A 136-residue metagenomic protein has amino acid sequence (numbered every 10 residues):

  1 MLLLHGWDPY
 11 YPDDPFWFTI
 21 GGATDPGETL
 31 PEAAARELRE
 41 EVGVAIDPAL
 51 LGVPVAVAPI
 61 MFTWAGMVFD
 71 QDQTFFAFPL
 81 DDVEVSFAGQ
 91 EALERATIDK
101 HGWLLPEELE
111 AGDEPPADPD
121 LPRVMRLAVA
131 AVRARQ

Functional and structural regions predicted by a protein language model:
M1-F18, P31: N-terminal strand-loop-strand
M1-L2, G22-P26, D72: Conserved N-terminal beta-strand and adjoining loop/helix that marks the start of the Nudix/MutT-like hydrolase domain
L3, F75-A77, H101-W103: Conserved hydrophobic/aromatic beta-strand scaffold that supports enzyme active sites
L4, G27, L109-G112: Residues that scaffold the ATP/ADP-binding catalytic core of kinase and kinase-like folds
G6, R36-E40, G102: Short, cationic motifs built from Arg/Lys/His that form the positively charged side of catalytic pockets
Y10-Y11, P15, D82-Q136: Nudix hydrolase/Nudix homology domain
T19-P54: The catalytic Nudix box helix
V44-E84: Active-site segment of metal-dependent pyrophosphate-handling enzymes, primarily the Nudix hydrolase catalytic core
